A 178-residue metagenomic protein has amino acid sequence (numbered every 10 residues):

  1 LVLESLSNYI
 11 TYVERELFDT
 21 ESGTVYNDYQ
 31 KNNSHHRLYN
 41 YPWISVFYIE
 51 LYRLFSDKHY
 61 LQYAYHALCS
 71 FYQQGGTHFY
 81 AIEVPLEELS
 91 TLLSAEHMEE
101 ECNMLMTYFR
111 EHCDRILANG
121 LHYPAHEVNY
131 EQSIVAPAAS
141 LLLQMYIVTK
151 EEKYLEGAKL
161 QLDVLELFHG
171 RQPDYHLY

Functional and structural regions predicted by a protein language model:
L1, H36-E50, H78-L92, E127-I147: Well-ordered alpha-helical segments within folded domains of soluble proteins
L3-T24, D57-G76, E100-A125, E152-L177: Long, well-ordered core segments of solenoidal/helical folds
V13-R15, Y39-N40, L51-L54: Substrate-binding cleft of extracellular glycoside hydrolase catalytic domains
V25-H36: Internal amphipathic alpha-helical repeat/solenoid segments
S45, Y52, A64-A67, Y146 (+1 more regions): Small-residue hotspots
Y52-S56, L93-M98, Y146-K150, P173: Short coil/turn linking the two alpha-helices of tandem helical-hairpin repeats
